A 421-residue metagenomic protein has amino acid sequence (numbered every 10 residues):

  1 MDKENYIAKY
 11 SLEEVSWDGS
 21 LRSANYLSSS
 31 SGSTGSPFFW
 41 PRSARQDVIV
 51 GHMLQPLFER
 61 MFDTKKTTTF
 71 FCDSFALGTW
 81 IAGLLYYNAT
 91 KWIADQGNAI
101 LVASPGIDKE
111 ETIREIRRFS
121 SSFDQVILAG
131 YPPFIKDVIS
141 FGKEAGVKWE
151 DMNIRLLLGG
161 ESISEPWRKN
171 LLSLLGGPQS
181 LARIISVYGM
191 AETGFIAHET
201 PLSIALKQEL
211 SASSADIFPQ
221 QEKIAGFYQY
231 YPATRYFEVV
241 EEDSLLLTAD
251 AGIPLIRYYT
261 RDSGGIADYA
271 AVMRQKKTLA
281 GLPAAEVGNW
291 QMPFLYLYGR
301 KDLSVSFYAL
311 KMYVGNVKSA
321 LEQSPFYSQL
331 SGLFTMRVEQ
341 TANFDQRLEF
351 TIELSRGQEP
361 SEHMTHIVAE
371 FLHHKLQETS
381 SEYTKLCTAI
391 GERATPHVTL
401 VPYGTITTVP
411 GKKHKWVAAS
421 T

Functional and structural regions predicted by a protein language model:
M1-T69, D73, R118, S122 (+1 more regions): Nucleotide 5′-phosphate-binding alpha/beta core
S43-L57, F70-K136: AMP-binding/adenylate-forming
R60-T67, I93-Q96, S121-Q125, E144-M152 (+4 more regions): Secondary-structure boundary elements
D73-L77, G159-G160, T248-A249: Short beta-strand->loop
L84-A94, G142-A145, W167-G176, M364-E370: Short, aromatic/basic amphipathic alpha-helical patches
I107-R114, D124-N170, L174, R183-E192: Adenylate-forming
E111, G142-V147, L158, P232-V240 (+1 more regions): AMP-binding adenylation
I163, K169-L282: Conserved AMP-binding/adenylate-forming
